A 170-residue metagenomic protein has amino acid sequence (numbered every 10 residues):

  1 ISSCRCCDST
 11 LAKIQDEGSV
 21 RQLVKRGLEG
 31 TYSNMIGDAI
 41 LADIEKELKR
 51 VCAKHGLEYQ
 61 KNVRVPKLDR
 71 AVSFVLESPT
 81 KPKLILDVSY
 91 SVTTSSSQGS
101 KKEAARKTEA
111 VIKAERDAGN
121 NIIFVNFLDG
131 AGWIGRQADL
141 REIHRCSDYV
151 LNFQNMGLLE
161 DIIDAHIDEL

Functional and structural regions predicted by a protein language model:
I1-A42: Interdomain/boundary linker segments immediately adjacent to catalytic/signaling cores
A42, K49-L170: Catalytic core segments in nucleotide and nucleic-acid processing enzymes
